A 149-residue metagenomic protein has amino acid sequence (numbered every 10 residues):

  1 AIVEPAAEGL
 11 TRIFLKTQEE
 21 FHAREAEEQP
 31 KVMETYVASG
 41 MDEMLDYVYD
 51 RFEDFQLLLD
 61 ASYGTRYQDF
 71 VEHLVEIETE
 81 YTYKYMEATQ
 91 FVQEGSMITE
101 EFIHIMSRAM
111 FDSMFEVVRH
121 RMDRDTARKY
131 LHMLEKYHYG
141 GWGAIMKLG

Functional and structural regions predicted by a protein language model:
I2-Y47: Hydrophobic alpha-helical connector segments
G9-E20, D54, A109-V117: Solvent-exposed, amphipathic alpha-helical segments
R12, T35, S39-D50, T65-Q90 (+1 more regions): Amphipathic alpha-helical packing segments from all-alpha helical-bundle domains
I13, T17-E20, R24, Y81 (+2 more regions): Solvent-exposed amphipathic alpha-helical surface segments
R24-P30, L57-T65, E94-G95: Short linear capping/connector segments at secondary-structure termini
P30, E34, Q68-V71, R124 (+1 more regions): Flexible, glycine- and charge-enriched loops at secondary-structure boundaries
L58-V75, K129-W142: C-terminal/domain-terminus segments
Y85-Y137, M146-G149: Hydrophobic/aromatic-rich alpha-helical bundle segments in the mid-to-C-terminal region
